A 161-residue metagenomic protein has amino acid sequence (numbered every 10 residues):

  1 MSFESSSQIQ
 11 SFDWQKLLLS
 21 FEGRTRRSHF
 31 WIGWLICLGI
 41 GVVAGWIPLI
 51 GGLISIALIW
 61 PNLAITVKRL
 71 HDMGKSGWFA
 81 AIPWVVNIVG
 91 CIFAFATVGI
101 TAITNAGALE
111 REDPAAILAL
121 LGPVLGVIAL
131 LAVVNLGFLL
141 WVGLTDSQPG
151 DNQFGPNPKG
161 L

Functional and structural regions predicted by a protein language model:
M1-C37, L58-F79, L139-L161: Membrane-interface extramembranous regions at the lipid-water interface
E4, F12, D113-A116, P123 (+1 more regions): N-proximal short alpha-helices
S28-L63, G77-A102, A119-G143: Hydrophobic alpha-helical transmembrane segments in multi-pass membrane proteins
T101-A119: Membrane-interfacial helical/loop segments at transmembrane boundaries in membrane proteins
